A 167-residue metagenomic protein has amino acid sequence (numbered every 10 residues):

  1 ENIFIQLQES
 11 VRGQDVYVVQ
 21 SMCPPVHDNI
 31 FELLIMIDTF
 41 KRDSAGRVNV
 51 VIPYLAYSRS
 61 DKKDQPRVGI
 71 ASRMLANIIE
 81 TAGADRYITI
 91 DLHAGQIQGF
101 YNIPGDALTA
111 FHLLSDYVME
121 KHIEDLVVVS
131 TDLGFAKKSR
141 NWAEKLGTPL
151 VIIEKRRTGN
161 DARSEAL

Functional and structural regions predicted by a protein language model:
E1-L167: PRPP-associated nucleotide enzymes
